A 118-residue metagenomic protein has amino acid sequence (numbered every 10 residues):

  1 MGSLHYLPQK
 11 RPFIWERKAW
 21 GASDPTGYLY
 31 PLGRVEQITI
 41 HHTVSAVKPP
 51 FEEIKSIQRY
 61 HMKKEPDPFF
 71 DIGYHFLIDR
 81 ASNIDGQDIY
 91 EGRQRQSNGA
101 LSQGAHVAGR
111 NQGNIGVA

Functional and structural regions predicted by a protein language model:
G2-G33, Q37-A118: Active-site-adjacent loop/helix surface patches within enzyme catalytic domains that shape the substrate-binding cleft
